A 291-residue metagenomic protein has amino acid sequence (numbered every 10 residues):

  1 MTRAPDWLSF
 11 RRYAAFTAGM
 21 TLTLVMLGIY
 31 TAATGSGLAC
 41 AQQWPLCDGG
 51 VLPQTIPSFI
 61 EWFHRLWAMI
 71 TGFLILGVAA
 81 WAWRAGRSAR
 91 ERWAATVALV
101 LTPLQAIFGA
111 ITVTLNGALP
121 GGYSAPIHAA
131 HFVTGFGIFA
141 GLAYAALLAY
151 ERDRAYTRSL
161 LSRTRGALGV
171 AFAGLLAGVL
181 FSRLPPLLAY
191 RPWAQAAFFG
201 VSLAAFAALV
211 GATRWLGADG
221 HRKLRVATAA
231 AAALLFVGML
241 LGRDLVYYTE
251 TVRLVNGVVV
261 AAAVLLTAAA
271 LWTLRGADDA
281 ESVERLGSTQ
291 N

Functional and structural regions predicted by a protein language model:
M1-T31, W83-L101, L142-A177, R183 (+3 more regions): Haloarchaeal acidic low-complexity proteome signature biased toward cell-envelope/secretome components but also
Y30-C40, A106-F132, L180-A197, L240-V259: Interfacial helix-loop-helix junctions of multi-pass membrane proteins
S36-E61: Extracytosolic (periplasmic/ER-lumenal) interhelical loops and adjacent juxtamembrane/interface segments of multi-pass
P53-E61, L160, P186-W193: Short juxtamembrane and helix-loop transition motifs at transmembrane-helix boundaries in membrane proteins
S58-G77, A125-Y144, W193-A208, V252-L265: Membrane-interface loop-to-helix entry segments
A68-I111: Long, hydrophobic/aromatic-enriched structural stretches that serve as scaffold segments
